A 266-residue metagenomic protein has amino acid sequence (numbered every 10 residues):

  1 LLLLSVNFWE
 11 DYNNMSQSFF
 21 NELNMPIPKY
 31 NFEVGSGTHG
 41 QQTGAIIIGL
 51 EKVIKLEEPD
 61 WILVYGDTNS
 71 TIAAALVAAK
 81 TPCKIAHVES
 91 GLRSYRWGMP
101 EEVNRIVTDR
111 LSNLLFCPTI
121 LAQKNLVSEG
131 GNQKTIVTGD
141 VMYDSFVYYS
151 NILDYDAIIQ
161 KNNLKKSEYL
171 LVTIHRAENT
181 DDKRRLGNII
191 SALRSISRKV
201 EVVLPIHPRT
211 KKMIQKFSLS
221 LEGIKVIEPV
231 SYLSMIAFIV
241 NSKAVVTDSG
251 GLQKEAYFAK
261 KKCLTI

Functional and structural regions predicted by a protein language model:
L1, C83-I85, V202, C263: Hydrophobic beta-strand scaffold residues
L1-F8: N-terminal subdomain of nucleotide-sugar transferases
F8-N14, E33, L111-R185: A nucleotide-sugar donor-handling region in carbohydrate enzymes
W9-N13, F19, L153-N241: Donor-nucleotide binding loops and adjacent catalytic segments primarily of GT-B fold Leloir glycosyltransferases
F19, N31-G130: Active-site and donor-binding regions of nucleotide-sugar-utilizing enzymes
L50, I54, A237-S242: Short alpha-helical donor nucleotide-sugar binding micro-motif in glycosyltransferases
D60-W61, Y169, A244: Structural motif
V64-Y65, L76, H87-V88, L115 (+1 more regions): A donor-sugar binding/catalytic signature common to diverse glycosyltransferases and related nucleotide-sugar
